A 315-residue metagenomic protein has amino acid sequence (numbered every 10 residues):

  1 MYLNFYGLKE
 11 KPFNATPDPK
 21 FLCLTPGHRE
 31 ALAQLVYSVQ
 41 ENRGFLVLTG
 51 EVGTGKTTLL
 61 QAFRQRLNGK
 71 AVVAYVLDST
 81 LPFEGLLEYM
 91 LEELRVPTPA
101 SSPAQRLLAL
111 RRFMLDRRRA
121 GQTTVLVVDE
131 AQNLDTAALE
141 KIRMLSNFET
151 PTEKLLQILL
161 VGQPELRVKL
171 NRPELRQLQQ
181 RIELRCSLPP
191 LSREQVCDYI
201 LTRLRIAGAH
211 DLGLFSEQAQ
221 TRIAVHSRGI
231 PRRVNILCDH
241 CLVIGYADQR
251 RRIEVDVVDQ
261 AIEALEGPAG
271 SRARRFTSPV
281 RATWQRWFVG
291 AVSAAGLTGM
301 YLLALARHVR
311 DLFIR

Functional and structural regions predicted by a protein language model:
M1-E41, M300-R315: A short, basic N-terminal segment
E10-K11, K70-V72, L81-A100: Conserved NTP-binding/hydrolysis module of P-loop NTPases
K20, M114-A138, I142: Conserved P-loop NTPase "ATPase switch" module shared by AAA+ and STAND
Q34-S38, A104-T123: Conserved alpha-helical scaffold flanking the Walker A/P-loop in AAA+ ATPase domains
E41-A62, S79: Walker A/P-loop nucleotide-binding motif
T49, V125-D129, Q157-Q163: Structural recognition of the conserved hydrophobic beta-strand(s) that form the central parallel beta-sheet of P-loop
V96-P97, D116-G121, V125, T150 (+4 more regions): Helix-loop-helix "sensor" segment of P-loop NTPases
H210, S216-R315: C-terminal alpha-helical "lid" subdomain
